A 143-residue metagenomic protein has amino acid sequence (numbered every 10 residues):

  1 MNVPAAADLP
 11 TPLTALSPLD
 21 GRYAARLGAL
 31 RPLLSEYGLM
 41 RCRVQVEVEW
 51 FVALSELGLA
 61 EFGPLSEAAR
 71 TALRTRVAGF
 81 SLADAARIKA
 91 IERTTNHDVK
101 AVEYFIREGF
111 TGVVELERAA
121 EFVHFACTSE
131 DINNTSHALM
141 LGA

Functional and structural regions predicted by a protein language model:
N2-A143: A helix-coil-helix interface module used to build multimeric assemblies and to scaffold catalytic/cofactor sites
